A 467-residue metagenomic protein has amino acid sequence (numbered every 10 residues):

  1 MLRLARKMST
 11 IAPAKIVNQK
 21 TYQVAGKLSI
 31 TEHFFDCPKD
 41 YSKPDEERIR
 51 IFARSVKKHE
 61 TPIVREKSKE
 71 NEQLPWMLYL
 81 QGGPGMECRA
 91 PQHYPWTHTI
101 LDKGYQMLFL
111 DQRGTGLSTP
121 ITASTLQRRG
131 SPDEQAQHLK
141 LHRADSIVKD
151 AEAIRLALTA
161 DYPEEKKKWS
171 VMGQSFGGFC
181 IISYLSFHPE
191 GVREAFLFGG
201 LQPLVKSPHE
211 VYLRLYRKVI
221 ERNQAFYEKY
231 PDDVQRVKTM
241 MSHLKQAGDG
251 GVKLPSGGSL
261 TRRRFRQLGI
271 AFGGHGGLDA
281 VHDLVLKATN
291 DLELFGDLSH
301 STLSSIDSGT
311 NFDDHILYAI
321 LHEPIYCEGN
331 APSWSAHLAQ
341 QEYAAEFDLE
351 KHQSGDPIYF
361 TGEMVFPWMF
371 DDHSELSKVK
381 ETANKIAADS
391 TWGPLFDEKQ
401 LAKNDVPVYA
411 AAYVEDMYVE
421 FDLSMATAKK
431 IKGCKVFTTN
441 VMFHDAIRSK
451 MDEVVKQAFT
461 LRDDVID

Functional and structural regions predicted by a protein language model:
M1-S9: N-terminal mitochondrial targeting presequence
S9-I16: A short, amphipathic edge element
K15, T21-S256, W368-I386, S390-L401 (+4 more regions): Gly/Pro-rich cap/lid or specificity-loop segments adjacent to the active site
L158, A288, G309, I431-C434: Alpha-helix boundary/capping residues
G251-D389: Alpha/beta-hydrolase fold active-site neighborhood
A271, M417, A426-K430: Short basic/hydrophobic patches in alpha-helices and adjacent helix-turn junctions that form amphipathic surface motifs
A410, A428-K432, F437: C-terminal structured domains
